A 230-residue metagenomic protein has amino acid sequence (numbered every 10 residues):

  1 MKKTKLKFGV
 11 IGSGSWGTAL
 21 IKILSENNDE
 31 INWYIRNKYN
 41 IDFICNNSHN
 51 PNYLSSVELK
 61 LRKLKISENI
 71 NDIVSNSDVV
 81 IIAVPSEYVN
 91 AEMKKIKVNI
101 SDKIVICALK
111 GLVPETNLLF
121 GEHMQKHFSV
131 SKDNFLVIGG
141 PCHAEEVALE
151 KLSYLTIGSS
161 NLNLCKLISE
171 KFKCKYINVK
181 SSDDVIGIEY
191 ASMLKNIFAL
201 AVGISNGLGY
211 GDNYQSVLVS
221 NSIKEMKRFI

Functional and structural regions predicted by a protein language model:
M1-V57, K63-E68: NAD(P)+-binding Rossmann beta1-loop-alpha1 motif at the extreme N-terminus of oxidoreductases
G12, W16, L20, N40 (+11 more regions): General structural feature for long, well-ordered alpha-helical segments within catalytic domains of soluble enzymes
K60-S67, V137-I138, S181-S182: Short gly/ser/thr-rich secondary-structure transition/capping motifs
I70-S75, V79-L152, I168: Rossmann-like NAD(P)(H) cofactor-binding subdomain of soluble oxidoreductases
Y88, N99, H127-N134, L152-L200 (+1 more regions): Internal alpha-helical scaffold of NAD(P)-dependent oxidoreductase catalytic cores
